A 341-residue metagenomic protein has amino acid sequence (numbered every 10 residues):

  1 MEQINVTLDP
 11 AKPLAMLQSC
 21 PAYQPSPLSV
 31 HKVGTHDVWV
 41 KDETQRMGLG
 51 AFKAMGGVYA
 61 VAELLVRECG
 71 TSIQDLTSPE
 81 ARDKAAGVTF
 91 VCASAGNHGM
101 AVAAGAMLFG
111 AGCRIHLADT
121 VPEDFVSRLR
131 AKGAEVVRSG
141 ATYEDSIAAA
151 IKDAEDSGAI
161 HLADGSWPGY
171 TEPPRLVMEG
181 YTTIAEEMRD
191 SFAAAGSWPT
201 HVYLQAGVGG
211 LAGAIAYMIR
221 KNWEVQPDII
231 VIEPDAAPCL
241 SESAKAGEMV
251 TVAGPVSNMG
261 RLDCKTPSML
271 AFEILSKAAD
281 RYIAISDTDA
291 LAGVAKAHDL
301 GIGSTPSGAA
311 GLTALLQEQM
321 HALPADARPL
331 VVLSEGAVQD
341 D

Functional and structural regions predicted by a protein language model:
M1-D341: PLP-dependent amino-acid enzyme catalytic core
